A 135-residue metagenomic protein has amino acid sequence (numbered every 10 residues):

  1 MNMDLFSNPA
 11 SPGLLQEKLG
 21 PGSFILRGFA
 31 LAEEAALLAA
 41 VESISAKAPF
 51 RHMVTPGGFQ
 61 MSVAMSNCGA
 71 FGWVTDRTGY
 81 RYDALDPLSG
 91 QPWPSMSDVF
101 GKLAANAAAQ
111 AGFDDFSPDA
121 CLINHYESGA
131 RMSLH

Functional and structural regions predicted by a protein language model:
M1-H135: Non-heme Fe(II) oxygenase metal-center motifs and adjacent flexible, charged/small-residue loops
